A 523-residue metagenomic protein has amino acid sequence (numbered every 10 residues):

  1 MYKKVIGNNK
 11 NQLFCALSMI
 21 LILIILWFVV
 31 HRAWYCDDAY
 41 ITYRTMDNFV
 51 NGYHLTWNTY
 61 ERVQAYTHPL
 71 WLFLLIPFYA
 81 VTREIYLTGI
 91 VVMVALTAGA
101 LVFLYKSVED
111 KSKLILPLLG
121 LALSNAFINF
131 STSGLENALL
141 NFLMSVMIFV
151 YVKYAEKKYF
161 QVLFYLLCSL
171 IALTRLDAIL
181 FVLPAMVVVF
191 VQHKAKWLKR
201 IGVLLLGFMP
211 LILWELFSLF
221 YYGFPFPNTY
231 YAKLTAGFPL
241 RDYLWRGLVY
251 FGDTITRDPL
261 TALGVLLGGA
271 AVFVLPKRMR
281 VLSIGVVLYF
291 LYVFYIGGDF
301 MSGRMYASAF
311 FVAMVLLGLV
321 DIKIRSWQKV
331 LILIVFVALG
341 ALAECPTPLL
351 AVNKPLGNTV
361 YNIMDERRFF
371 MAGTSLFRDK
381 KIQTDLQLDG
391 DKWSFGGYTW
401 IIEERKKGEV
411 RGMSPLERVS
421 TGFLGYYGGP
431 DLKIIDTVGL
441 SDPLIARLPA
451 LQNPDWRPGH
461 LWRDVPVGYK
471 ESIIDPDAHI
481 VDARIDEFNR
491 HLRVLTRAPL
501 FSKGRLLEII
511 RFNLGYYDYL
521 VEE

Functional and structural regions predicted by a protein language model:
Y2-E523: Membrane-proximal envelope and lipid/glycan-remodeling enzymes
